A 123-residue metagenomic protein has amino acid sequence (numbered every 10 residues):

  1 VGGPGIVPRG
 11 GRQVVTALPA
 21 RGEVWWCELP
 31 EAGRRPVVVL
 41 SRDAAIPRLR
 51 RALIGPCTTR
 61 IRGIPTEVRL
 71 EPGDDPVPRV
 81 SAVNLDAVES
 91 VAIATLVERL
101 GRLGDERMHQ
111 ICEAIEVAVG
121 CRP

Functional and structural regions predicted by a protein language model:
V1-P123: Conserved functional hotspots at enzyme active or ligand-binding sites that engage polyanionic ligands
